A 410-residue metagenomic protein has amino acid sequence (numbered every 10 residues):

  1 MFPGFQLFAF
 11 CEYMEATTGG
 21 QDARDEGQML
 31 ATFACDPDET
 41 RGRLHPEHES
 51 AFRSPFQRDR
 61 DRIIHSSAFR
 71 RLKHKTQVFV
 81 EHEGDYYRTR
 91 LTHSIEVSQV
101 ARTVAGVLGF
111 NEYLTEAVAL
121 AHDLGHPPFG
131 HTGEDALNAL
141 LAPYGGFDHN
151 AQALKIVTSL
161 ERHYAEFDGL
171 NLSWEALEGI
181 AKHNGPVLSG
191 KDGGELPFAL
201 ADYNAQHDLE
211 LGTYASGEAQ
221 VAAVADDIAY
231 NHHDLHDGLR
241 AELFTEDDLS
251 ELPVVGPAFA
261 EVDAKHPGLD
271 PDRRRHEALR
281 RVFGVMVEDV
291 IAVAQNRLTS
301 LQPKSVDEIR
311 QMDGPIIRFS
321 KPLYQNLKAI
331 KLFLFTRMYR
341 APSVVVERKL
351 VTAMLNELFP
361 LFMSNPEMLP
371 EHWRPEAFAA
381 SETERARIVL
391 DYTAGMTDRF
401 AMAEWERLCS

Functional and structural regions predicted by a protein language model:
F2-S94, S98-V104, Y113, G133 (+3 more regions): Histidine-centered, transition-metal-coordinating active-site segments
L108: Basic, low-complexity intrinsically disordered segments
L114-V118: Hydrophobic alpha-helical membrane segments of integral membrane proteins
L120-A121, N138: Conserved short loop/turn motifs at secondary-structure junctions
A121, G125-F129, A229: Short active-site segment of divalent metal-dependent hydrolases/proteases that encodes the spacing between
G130-L140: A glycine- and small-aliphatic-rich helix-loop capping segment at beta-alpha/alpha-beta transitions that lines
A142-F147: Aromatic/His-enriched, Gly/Pro-containing loop or helix-boundary segments that lie immediately adjacent to catalytic
